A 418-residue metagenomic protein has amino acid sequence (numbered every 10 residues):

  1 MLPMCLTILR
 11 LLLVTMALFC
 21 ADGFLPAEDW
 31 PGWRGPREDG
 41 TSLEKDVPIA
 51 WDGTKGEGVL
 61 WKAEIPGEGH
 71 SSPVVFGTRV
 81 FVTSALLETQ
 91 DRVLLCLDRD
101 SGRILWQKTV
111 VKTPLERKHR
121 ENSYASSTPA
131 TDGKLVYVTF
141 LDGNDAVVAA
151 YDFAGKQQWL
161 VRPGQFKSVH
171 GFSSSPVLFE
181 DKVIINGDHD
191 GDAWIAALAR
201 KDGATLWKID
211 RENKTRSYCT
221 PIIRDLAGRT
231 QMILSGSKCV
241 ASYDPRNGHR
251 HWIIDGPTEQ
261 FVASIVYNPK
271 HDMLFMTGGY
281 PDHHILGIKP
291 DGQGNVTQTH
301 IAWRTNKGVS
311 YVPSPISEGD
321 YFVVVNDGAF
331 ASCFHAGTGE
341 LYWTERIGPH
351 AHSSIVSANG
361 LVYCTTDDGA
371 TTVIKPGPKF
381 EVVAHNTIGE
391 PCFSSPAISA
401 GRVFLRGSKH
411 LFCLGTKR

Functional and structural regions predicted by a protein language model:
M1-I8: N-terminal secretory signal peptides that target proteins for export/translocation
I8-D22: Bacterial N-terminal signal peptides
F24-R418: Noncatalytic, solvent-exposed loop/strand surfaces of beta-propeller-type extracellular/periplasmic domains
